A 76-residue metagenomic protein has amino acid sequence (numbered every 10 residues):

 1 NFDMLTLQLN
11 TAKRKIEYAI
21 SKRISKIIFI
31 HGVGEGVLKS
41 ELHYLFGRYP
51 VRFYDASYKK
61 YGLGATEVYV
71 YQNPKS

Functional and structural regions predicted by a protein language model:
N1-I28, V33-S76: Long, charged, low-complexity intrinsically disordered regions
